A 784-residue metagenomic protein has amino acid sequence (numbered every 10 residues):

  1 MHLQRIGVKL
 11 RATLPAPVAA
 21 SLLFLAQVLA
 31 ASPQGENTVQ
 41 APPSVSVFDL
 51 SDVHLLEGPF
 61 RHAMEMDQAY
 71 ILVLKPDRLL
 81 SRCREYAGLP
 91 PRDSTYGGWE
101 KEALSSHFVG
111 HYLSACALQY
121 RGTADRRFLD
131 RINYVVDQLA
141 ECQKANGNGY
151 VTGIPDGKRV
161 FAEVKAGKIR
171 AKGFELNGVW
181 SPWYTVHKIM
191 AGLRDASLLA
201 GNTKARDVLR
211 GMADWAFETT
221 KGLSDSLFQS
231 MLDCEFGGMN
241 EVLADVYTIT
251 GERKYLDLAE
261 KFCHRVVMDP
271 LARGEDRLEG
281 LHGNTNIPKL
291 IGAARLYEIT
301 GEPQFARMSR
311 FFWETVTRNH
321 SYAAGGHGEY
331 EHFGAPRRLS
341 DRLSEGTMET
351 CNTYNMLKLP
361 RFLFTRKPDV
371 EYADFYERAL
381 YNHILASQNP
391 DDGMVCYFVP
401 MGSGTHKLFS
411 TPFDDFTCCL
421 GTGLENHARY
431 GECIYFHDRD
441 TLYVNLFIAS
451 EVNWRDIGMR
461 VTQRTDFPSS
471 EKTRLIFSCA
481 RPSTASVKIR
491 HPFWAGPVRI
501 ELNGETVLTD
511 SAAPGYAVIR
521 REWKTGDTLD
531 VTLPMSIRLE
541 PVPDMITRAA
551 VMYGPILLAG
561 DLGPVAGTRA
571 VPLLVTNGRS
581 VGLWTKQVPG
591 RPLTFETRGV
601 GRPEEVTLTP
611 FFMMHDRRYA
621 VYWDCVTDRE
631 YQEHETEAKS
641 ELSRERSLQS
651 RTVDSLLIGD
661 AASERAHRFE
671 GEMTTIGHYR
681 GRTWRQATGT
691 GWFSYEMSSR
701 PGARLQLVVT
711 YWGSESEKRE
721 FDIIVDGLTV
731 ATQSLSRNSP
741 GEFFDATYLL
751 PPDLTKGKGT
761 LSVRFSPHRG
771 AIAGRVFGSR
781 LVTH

Functional and structural regions predicted by a protein language model:
M1-A12: N-terminal secretory signal peptides that target proteins for export/translocation
P15-Q27: Bacterial N-terminal signal peptides
L25-V39: Bacterial Sec-dependent signal peptides at the C-terminal "C-region" and cleavage site
G35-R126, D130, F161-L199, F236-K254 (+3 more regions): Aromatic (Trp/Tyr) and acidic
V208-L290, R295-I299: Hydrophobic, small-residue-rich alpha-helical packing segments that form membrane-like cores
S309, D374-N382, S387-I476, A512 (+5 more regions): C-terminal beta-rich recognition modules with glycine/proline-rich loops and embedded aromatic residues
R490-N503, R719-E720, V725: Solvent-exposed beta-hairpin/edge-strand motifs
T506-G526, T532-I546, I676-Q706, T710-H784: Beta-strand-rich ligand-recognition modules
